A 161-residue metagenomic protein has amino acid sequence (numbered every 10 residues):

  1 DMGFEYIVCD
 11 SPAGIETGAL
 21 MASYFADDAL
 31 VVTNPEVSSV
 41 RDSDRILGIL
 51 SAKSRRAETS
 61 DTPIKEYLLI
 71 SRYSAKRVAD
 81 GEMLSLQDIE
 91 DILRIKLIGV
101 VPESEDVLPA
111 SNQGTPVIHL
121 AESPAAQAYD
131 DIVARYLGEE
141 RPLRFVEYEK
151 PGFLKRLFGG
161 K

Functional and structural regions predicted by a protein language model:
D1-I98: Conserved catalytic-core segment of NTP-binding enzymes
A57-K161: C-terminal lobe/tail of nucleotide-utilizing enzymes
